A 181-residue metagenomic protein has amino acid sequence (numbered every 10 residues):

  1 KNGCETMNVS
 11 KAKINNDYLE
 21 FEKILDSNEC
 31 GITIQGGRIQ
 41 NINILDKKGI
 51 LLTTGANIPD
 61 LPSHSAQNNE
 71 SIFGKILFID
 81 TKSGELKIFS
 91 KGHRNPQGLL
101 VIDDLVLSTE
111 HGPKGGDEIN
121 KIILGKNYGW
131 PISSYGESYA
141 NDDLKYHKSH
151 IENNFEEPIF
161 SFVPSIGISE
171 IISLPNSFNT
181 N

Functional and structural regions predicted by a protein language model:
K1-D60, G98-G112, P164-N181: Acidic, Gly/Ser/Thr-rich repeat motifs that build Ca2+-stabilized beta-propeller blades
A56-N181: Beta-propeller domain segments
